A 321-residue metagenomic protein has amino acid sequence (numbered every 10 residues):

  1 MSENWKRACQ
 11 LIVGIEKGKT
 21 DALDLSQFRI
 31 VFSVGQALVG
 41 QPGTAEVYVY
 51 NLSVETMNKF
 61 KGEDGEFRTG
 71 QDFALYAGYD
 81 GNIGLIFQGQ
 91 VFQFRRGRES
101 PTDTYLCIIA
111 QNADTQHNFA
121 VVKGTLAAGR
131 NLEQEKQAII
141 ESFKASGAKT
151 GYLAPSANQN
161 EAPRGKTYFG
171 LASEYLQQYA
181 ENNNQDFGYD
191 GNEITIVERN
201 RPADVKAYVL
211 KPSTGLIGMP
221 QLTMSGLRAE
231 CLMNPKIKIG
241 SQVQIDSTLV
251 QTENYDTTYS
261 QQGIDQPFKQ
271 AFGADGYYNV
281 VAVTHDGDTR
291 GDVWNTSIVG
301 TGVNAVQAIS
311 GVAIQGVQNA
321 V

Functional and structural regions predicted by a protein language model:
M1-E66, Q111-T115, T214-V250, N254-V321: Juxtamembrane "anchor/assembly" segments of surface/extracellular structural proteins
Q71-Y79, V243-S247: Short conserved beta-strand and strand-loop elements enriched in small hydrophobics with frequent Asp/Gly
A77-Y79, R95-R98, N112-D114: Generic hydrophobic/packing signal
G84-Q88: Local beta-strand/beta-hairpin segments that build beta-sheet-rich folds
F94-S100, T284-T289: Short, conserved beta-turn/loop elements at beta-strand boundaries and strand-helix junctions
S100-A207: Charged- and aromatic-enriched interaction segments used to assemble and dock large macromolecular complexes
A207-S213: Sec-exported N-terminal periplasmic low-complexity segments
